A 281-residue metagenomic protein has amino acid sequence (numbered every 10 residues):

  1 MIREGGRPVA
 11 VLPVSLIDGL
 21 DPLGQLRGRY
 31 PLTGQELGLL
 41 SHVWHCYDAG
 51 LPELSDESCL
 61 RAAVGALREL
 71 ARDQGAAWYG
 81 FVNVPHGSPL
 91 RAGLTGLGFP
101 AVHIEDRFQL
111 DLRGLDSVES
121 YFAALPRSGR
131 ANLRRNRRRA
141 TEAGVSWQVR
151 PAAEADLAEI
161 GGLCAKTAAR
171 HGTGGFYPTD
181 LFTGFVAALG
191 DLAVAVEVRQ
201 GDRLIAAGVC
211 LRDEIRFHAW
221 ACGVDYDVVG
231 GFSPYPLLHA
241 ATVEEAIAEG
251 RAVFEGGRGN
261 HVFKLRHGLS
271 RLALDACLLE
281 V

Functional and structural regions predicted by a protein language model:
M1-G34, W78-G231: A conserved beta-strand-loop-helix scaffold within acyl/acetyltransferase catalytic domains
G19-V102, E214-R271: Acyl-donor binding region in acyl/amide transferases
V102-L110, R271-V281: Conserved catalytic-core motifs of GNAT/GCN5-like acyltransferases
H171-G175, A193, R251-G256, L272-A276: Acidic/polar loop patches that form or flank catalytic/metal-binding clefts of enzymes that bind anionic ligands
A188-L189, H267-D275: Short alpha-helix boundary/capping motifs
